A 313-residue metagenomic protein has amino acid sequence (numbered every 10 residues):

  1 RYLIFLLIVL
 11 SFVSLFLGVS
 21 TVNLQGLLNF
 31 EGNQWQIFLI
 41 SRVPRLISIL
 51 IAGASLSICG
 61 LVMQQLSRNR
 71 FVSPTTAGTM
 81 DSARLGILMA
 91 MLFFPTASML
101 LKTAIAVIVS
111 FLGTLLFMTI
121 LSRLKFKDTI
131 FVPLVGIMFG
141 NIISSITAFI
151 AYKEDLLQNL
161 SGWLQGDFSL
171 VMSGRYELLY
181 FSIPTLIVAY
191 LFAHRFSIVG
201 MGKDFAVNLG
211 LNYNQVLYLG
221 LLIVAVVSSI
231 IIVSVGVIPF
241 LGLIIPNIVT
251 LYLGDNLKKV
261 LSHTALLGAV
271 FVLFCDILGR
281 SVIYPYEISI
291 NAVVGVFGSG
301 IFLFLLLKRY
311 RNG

Functional and structural regions predicted by a protein language model:
R1-G313: Alpha-helical transmembrane segments in inner-membrane proteins
